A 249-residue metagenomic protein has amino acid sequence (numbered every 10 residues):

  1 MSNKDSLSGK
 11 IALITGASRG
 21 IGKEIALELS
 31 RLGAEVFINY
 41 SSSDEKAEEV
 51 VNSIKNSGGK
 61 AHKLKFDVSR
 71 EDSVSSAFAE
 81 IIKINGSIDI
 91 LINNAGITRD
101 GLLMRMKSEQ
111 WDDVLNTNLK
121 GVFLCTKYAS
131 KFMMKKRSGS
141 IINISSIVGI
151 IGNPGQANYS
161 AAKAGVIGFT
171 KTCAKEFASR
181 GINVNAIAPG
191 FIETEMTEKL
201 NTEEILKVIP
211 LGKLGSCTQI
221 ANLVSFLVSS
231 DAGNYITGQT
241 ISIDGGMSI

Functional and structural regions predicted by a protein language model:
I11, S18-R19: Conserved glycine-rich cofactor-binding loop
L32-E49: Conserved glycine-rich Rossmann-like NAD(P)H-binding loop of the short-chain dehydrogenase/reductase
L102-L103, Q110-L115, I205: Substrate-binding pocket helix/loop in short-chain dehydrogenase/reductase
T126, A162, T170: Active-site helix of classical SDR
K131, K175-S179, N234: Alpha-helical segment proximal to the catalytic Tyr-Lys
S146: Residue(s) in the substrate-gating loop at a strand-loop-helix junction that position the organic substrate next
S216-I243, S248: C-terminal substrate-recognition "lid" of short-chain dehydrogenase/reductases
